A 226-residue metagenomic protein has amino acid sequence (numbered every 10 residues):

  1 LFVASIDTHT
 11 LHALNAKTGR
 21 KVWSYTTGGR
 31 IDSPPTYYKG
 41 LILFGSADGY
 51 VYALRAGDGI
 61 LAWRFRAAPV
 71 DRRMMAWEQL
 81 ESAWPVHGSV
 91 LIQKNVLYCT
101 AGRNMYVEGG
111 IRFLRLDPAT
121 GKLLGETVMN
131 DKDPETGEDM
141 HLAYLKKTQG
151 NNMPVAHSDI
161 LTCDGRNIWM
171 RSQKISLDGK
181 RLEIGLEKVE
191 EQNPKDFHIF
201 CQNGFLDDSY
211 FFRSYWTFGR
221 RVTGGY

Functional and structural regions predicted by a protein language model:
L1-Y226: Noncatalytic, solvent-exposed loop/strand surfaces of beta-propeller-type extracellular/periplasmic domains
